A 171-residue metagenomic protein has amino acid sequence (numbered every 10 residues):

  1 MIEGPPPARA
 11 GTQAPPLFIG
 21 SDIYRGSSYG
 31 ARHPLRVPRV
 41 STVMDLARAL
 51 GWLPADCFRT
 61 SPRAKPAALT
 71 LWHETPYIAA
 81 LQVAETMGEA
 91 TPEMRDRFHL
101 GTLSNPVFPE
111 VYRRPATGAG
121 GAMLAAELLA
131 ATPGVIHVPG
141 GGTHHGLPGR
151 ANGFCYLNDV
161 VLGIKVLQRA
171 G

Functional and structural regions predicted by a protein language model:
I2-G171: HDAC/HDAC-like amidohydrolase catalytic core signature
